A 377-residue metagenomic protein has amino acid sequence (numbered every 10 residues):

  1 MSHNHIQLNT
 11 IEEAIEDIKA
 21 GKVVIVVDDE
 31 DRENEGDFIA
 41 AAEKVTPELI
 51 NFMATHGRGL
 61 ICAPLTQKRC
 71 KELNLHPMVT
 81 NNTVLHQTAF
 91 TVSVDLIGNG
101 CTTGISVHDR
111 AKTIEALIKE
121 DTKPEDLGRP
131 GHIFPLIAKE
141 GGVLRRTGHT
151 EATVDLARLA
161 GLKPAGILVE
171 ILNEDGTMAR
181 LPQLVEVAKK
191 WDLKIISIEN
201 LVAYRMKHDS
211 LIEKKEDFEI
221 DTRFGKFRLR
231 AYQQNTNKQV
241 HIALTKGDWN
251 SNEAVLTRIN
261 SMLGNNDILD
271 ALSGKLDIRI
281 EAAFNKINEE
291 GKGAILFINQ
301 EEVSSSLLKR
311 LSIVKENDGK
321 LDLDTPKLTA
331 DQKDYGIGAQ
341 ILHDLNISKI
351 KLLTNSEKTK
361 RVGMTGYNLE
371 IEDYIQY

Functional and structural regions predicted by a protein language model:
M1-Y377: Catalytic domains of riboflavin
